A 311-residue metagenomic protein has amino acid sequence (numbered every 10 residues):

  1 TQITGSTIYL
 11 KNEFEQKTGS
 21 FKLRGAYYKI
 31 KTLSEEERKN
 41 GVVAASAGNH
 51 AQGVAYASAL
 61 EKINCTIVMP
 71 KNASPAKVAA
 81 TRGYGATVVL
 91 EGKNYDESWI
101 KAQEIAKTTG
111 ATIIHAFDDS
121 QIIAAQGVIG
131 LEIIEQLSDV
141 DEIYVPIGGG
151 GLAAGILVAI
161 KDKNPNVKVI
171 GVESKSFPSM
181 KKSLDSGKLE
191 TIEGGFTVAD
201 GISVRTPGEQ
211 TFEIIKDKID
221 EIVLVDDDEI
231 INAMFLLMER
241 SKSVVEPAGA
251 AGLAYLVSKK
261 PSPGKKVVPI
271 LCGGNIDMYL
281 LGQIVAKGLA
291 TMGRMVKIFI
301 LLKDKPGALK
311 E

Functional and structural regions predicted by a protein language model:
T1-E311: PLP-dependent amino-acid enzyme catalytic core
